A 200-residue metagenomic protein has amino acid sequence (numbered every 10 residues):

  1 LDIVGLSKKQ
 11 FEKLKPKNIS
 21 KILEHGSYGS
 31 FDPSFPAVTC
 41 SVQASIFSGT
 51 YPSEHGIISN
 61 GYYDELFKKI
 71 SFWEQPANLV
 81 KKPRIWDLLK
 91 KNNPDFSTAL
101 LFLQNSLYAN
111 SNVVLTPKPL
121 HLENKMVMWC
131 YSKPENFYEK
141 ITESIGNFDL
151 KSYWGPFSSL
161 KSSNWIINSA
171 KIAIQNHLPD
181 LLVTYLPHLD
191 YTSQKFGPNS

Functional and structural regions predicted by a protein language model:
L1-F11, K21-I22, I46, L89 (+1 more regions): Beta-strand elements within well-structured catalytic alpha/beta cores of enzymes that handle phosphate/sulfate esters
D2-G5, E24-S30, T39-A44, G61-E74: Glycine-/proline-rich flexible loop or hinge segments
F11-E54, S97-A99: Short, structured active-site-proximal loop/turn typified by the sulfatase FGly-forming signature C/S-X-P-X-R
E12-L14, K195-P198: Short, solvent-exposed loop/turn segments at secondary-structure boundaries
Y51-G197: His/Asp/Glu-rich, glycine-adjacent segments that coordinate divalent cations and/or stabilize oxyanion chemistry on
